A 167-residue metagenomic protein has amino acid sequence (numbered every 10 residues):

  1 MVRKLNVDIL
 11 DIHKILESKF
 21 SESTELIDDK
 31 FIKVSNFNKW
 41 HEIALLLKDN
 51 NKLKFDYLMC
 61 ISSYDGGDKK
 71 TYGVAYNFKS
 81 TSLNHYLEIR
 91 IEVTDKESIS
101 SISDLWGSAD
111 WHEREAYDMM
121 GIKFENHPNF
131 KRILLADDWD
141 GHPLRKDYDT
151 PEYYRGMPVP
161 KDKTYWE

Functional and structural regions predicted by a protein language model:
M1-E167: Terminal low-complexity/charged segments
